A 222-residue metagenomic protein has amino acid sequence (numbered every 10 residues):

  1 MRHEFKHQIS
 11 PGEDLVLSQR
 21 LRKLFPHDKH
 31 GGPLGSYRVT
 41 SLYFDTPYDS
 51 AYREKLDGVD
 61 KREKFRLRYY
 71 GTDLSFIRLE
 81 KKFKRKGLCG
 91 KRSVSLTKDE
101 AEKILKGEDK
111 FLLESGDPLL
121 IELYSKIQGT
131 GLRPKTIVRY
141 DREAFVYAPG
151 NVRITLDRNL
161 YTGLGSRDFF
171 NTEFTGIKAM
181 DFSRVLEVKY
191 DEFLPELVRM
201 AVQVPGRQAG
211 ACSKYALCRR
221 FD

Functional and structural regions predicted by a protein language model:
M1-D222: Phosphate-end processing signature that detects enzymes handling 5′-triphosphorylated RNA and polyphosphate
